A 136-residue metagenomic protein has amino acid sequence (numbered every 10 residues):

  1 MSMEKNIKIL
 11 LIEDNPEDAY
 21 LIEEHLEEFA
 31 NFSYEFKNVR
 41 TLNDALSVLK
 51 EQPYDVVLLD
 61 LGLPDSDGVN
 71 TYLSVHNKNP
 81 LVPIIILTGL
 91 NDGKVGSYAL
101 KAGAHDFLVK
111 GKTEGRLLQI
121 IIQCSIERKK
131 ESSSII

Functional and structural regions predicted by a protein language model:
M3-L10, D14-S33, K37-V39, L46-I136: N-terminal membrane insertion elements
